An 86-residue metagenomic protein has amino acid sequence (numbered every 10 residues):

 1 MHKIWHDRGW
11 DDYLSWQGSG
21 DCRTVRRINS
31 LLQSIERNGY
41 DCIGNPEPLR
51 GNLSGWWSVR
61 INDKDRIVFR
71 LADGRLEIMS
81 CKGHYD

Functional and structural regions predicted by a protein language model:
M1-D65, L71-D86: Basic, Lys/Arg-enriched alpha-helical interface segments
